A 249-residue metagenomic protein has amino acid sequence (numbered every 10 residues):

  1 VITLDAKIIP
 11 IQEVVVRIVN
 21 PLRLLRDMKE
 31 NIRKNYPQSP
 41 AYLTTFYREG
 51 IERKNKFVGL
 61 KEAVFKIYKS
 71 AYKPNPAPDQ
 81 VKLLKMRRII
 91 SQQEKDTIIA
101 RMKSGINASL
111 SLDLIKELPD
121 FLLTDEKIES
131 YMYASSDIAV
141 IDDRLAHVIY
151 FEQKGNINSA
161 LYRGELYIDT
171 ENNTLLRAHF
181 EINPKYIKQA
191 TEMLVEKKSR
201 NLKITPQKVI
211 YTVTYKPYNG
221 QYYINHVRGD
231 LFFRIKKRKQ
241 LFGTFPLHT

Functional and structural regions predicted by a protein language model:
T3-M132, D142-L145, V195, R200-T249: Surface-exposed, low-complexity/disordered segments and acidic/polar micro-motifs at processing/linker regions
M132, S136-I138, D143-S199, K203-P217: Feature captures eukaryotic membrane-trafficking machinery centered on endolysosomal pathways and lysosome-related
